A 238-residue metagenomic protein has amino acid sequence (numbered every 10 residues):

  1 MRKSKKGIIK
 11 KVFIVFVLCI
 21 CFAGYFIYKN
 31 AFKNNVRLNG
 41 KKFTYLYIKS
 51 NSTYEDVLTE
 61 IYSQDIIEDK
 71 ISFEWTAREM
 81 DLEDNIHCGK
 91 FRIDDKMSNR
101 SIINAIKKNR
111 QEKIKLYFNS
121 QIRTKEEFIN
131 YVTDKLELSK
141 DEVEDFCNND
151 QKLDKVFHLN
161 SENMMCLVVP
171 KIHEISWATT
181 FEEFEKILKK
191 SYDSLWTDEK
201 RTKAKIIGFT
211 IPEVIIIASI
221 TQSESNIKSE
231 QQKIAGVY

Functional and structural regions predicted by a protein language model:
M1-Y238: Conserved catalytic or metal-liganding residues and their short signature motifs at active sites of enzymes
